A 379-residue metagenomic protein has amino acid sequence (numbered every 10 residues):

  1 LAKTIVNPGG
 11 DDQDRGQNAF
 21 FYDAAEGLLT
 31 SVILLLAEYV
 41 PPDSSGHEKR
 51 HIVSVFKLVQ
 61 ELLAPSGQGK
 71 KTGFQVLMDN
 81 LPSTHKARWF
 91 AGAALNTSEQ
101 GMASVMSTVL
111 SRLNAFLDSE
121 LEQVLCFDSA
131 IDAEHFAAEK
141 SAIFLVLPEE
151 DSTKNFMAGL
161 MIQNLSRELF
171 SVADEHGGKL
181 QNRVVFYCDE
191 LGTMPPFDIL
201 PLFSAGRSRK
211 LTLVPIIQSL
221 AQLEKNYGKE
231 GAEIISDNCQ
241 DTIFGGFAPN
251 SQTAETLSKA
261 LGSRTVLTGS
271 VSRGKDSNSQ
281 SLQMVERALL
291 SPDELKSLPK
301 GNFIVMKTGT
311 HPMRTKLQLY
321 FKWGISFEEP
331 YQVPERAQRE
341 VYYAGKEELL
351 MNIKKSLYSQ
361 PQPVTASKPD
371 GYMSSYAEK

Functional and structural regions predicted by a protein language model:
L1-L211, N226, D293-R314, K322-G324 (+1 more regions): P-loop NTPase motor domains
F203-I304: Conserved ATP-driven motor cores of ASCE-family P-loop NTPases powering translocation/secretion/packaging/pilus
